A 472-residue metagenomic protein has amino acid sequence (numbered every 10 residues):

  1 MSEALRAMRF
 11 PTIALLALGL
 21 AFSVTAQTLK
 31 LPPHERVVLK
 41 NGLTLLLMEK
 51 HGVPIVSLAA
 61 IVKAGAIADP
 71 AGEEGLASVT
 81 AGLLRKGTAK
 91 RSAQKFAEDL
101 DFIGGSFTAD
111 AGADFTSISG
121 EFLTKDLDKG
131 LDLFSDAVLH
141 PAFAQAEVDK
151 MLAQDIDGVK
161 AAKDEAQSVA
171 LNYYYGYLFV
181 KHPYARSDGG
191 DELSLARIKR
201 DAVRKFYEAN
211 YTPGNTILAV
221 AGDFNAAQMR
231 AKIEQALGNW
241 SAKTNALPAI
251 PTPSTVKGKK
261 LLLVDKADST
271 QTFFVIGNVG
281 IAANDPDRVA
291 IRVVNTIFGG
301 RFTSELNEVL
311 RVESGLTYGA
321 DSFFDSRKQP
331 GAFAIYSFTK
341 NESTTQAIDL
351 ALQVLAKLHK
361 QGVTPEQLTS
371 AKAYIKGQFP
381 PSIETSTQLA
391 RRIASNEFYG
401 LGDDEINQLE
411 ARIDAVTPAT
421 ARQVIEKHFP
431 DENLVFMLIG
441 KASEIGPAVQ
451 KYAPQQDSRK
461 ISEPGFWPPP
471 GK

Functional and structural regions predicted by a protein language model:
M1-M8: N-terminal secretory signal peptides that target proteins for export/translocation
P11-S23: Bacterial N-terminal signal peptides
Q27, V180, Y184, D188 (+2 more regions): An aromatic/glycine/proline-enriched structural segment found at the starts of mature extracellular/organellar domains
Q27-H34: Cleaved targeting-peptide boundary
E35-K40, L262-D265: Short acidic-hydrophobic surface loop/beta-edge motif
L46-A81, R91-V138, L152, I156-D157 (+7 more regions): M16 family metallopeptidases and their MPP-like homologs
D69-A71, D128-G130, Q145-A146, K163 (+4 more regions): Solvent-exposed, non-transmembrane alpha-helical starts
